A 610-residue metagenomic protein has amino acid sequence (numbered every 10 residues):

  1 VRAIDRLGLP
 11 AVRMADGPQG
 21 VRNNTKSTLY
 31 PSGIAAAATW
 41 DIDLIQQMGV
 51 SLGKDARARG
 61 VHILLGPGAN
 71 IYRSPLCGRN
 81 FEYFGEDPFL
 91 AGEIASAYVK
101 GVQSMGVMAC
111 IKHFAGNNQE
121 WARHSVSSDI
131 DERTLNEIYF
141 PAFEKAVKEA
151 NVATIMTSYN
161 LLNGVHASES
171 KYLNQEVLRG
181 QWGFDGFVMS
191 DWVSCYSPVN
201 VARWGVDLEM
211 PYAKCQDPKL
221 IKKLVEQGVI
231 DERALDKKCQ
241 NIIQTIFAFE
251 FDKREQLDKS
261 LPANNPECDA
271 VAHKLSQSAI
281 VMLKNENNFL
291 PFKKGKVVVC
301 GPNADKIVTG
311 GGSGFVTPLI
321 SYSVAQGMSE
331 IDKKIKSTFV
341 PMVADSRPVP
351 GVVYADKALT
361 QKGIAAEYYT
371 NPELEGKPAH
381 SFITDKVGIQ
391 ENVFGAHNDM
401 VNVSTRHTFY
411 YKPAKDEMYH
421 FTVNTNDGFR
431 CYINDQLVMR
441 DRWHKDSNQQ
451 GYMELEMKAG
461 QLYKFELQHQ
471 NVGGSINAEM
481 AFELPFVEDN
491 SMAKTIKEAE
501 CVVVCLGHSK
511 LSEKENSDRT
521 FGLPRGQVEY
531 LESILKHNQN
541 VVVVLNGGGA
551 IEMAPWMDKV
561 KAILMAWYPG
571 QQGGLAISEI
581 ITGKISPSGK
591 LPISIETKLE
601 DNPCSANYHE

Functional and structural regions predicted by a protein language model:
V1-M418, N424-L437, W443-E610: Glycoside hydrolase catalytic-domain context in secreted enzymes
